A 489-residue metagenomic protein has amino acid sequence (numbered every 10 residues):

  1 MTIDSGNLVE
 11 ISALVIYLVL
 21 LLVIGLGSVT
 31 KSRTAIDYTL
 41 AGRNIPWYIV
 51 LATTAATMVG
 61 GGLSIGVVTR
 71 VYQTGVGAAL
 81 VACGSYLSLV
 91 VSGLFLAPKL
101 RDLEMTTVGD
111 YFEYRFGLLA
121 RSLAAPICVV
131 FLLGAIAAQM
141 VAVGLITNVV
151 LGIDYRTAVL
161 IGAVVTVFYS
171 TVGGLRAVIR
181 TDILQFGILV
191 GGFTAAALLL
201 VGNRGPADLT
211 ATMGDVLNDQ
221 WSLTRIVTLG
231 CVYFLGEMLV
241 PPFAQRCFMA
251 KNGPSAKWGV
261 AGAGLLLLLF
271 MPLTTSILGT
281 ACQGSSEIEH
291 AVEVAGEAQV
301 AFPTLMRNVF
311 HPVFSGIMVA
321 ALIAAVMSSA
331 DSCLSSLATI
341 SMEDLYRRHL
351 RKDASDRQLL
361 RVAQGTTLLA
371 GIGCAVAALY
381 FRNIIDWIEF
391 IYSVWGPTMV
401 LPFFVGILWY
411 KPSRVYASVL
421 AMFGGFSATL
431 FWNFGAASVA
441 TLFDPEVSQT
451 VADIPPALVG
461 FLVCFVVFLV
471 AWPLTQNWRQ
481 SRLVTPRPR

Functional and structural regions predicted by a protein language model:
M1-R489: Membrane-embedded helix-loop-helix hairpins and adjacent transmembrane boundary segments in multi-pass transporters
